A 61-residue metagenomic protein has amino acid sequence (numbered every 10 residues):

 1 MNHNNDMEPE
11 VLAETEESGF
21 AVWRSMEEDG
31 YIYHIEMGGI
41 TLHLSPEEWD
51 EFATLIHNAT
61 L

Functional and structural regions predicted by a protein language model:
M1-L61: Positively charged, low-complexity terminal tracts and the immediately adjacent first secondary-structure elements
